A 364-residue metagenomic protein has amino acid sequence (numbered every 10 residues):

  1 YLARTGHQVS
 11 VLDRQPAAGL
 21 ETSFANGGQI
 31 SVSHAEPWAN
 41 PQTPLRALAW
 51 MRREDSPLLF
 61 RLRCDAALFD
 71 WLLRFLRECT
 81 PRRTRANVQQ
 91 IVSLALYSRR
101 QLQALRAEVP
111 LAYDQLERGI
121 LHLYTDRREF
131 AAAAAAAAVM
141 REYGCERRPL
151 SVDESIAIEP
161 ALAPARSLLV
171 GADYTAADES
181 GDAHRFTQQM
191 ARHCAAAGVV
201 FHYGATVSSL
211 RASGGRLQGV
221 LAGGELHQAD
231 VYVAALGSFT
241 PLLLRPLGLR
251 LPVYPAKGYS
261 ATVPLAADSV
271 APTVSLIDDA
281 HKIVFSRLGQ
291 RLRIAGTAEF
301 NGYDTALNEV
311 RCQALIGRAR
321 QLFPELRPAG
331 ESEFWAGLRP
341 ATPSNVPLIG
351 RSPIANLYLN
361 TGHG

Functional and structural regions predicted by a protein language model:
A3-F24: Glycine-rich FAD pyrophosphate-binding loop
V9, R147, Y232: Hydrophobic anchor at the start of a short beta-strand that flanks the dinucleotide cofactor-binding loop
A18-E21, A212, Q218-P272, N308: Central helical "cap/lid" subdomain
A25-S93, Y113: Glycine-rich active-site loop/strand segments that organize a redox cofactor
F69-R192: Rossmann-like flavin
R147, D279-A280, D304, R320-G364: C-terminal catalytic lobe of FAD-dependent flavoproteins
L150-E159, E179, V200-Q218: A conserved short coil-to-beta-strand element within the FAD-binding core of flavoproteins
L243-P246, R250, A266-S269, G289-R293 (+1 more regions): Flavin-binding catalytic cores
